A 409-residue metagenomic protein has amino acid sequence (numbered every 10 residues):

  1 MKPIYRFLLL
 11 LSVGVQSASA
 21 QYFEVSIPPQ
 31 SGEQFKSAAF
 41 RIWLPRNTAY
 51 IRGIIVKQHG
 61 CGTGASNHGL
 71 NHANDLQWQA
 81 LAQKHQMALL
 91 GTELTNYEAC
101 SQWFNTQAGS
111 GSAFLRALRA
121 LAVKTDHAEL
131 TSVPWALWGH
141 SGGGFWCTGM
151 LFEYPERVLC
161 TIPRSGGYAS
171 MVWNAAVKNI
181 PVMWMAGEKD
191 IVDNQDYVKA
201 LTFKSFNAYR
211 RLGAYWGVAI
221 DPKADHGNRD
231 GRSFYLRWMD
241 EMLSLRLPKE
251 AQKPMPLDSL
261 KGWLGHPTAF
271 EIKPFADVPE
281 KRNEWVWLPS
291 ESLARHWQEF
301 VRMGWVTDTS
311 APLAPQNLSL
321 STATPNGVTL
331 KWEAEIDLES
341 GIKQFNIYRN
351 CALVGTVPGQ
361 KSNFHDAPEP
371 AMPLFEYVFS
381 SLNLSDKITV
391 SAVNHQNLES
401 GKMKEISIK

Functional and structural regions predicted by a protein language model:
A18-I54, H85, W135-E153, Y168 (+1 more regions): A domain-start/cap signature at the N-terminus of enzymes
I51, E335-N350: Solvent-exposed loop/turn segments flanking beta-strands in beta-repeat/beta-sandwich domains
W103-E129: Alpha/beta-hydrolase active-site loop
L159-R237: The feature captures the conserved acid-bearing segment of alpha/beta-hydrolase catalytic domains
L212-G213, P222-L318: Alpha/beta-hydrolase-fold serine-hydrolase catalytic core, especially in secreted/extracellular enzymes
M303-G341, L398-K409: Pro/Thr/Ser/Gly-rich low-complexity, intrinsically disordered linker/stalk tracts
Q344-N383: Recognizes extended acidic, P/S/T-rich segments that occur within or adjacent to Ig-like beta-sandwich modules
F379-E399: Beta-strand-rich modules
